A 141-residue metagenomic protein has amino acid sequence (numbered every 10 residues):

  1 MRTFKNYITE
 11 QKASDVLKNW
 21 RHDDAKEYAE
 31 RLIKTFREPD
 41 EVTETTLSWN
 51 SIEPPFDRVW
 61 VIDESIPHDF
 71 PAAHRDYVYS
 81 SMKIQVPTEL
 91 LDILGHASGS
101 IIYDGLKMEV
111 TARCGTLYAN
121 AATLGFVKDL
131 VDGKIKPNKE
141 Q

Functional and structural regions predicted by a protein language model:
M1-E10: Charge-dense, intrinsically disordered terminal/linker segments
S14, R21, A25-Q141: A cross-family detector of function-defining hotspots
